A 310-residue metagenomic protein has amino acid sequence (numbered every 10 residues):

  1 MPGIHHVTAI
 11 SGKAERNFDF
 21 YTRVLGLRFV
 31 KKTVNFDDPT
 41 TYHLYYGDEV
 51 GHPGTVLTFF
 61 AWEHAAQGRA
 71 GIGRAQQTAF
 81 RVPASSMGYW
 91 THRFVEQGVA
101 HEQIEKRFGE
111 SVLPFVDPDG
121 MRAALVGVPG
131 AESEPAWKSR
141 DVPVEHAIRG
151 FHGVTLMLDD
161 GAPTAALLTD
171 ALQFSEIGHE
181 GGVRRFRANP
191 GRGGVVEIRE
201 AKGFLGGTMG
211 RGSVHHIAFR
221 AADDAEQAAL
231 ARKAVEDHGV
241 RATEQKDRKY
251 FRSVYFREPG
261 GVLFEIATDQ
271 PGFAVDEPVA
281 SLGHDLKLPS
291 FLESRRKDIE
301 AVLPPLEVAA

Functional and structural regions predicted by a protein language model:
M1-R16, A75-V82, G130-A165, T208-R220 (+1 more regions): N-terminal beta-strand motif that seeds the catalytic metal site of vicinal oxygen chelate
P2-G12, E63-R93, S111-V116, R149-D159 (+3 more regions): Vicinal oxygen chelate
A9-P53, E96, I104-P114, L156-R199 (+1 more regions): Core segments of cupin and vicinal oxygen chelate
K13, D48, V82-A84, P129 (+6 more regions): Non-catalytic surface loops within mature trypsin-like serine protease
K31-F36, Y46-F80: Conserved donor-binding loop and adjoining core beta-sheet/short helix segment in diverse acyl/aminoacyl transferases
T33, T91-G150, H179-R199, H238-A310: Vicinal oxygen chelate
E145-R232, E236-A242, K246, E258: Surface-exposed interaction/gating patches
